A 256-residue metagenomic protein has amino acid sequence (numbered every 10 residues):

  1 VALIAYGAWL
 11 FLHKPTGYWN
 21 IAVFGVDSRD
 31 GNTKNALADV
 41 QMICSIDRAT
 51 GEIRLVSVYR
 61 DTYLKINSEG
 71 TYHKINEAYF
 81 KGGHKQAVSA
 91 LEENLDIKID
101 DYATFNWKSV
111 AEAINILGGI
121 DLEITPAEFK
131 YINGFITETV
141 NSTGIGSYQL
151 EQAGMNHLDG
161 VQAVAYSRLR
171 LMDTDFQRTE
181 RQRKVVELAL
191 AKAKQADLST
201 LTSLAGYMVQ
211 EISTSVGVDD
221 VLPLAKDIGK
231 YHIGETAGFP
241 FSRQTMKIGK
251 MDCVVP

Functional and structural regions predicted by a protein language model:
V1-P256: Non-catalytic, solvent-exposed segments at the cell envelope interface
